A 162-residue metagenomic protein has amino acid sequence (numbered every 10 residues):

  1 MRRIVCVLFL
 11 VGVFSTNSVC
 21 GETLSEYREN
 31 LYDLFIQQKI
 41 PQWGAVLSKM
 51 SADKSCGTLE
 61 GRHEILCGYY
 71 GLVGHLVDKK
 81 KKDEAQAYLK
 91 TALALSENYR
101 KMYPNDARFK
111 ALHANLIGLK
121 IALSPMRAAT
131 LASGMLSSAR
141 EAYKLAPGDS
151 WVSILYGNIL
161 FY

Functional and structural regions predicted by a protein language model:
I4-F14: Sec-dependent N-terminal signal peptides
V19-G21: Boundary at the C-terminal end of the N-terminal hydrophobic targeting segment
T23-N30, G57-L76, P104-L123, G148-Y162: Amphipathic alpha-helical repeat scaffolds of TPR domains
F35-K49, D83-A94, R127-L136: Helix-turn-helix repeat elements of alpha-solenoid scaffolds
S51-C56: Solenoid-like repeat scaffolds
D78-K82: Flexible, solvent-exposed loop segments that connect beta-strands
